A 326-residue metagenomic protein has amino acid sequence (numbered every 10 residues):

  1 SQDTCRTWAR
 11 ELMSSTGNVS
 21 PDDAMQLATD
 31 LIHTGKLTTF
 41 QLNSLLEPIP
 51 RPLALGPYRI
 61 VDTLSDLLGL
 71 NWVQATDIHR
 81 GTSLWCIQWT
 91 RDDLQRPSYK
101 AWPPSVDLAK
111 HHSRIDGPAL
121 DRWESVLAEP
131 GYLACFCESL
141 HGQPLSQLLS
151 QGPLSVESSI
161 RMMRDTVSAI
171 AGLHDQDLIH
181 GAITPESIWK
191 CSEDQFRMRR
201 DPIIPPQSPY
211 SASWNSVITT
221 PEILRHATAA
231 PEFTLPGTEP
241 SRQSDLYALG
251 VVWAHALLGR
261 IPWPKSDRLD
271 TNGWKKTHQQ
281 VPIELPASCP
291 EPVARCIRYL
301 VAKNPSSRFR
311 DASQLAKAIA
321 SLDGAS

Functional and structural regions predicted by a protein language model:
S1-H112, W123, E129, C135-C137 (+1 more regions): Non-catalytic accessory regions
D116-E124: Conserved HxN/HPN-centered segment at the entrance to the catalytic loop of eukaryotic protein kinase-like domains
L145-L154: AlphaC helix of the protein kinase catalytic domain
M162-M163: Activation segment signature within eukaryotic-like protein kinase domains
S168-L178: Protein kinase catalytic-loop region centered on the HRD/HxD motif
S187-I203: Conserved protein kinase catalytic/activation segment
S216-E232: Conserved activation segment of eukaryotic-like protein kinases, specifically the C-terminal portion of the activation
A227-A325: C-terminal lobe helix-coil module of Hanks-type protein kinase domains
